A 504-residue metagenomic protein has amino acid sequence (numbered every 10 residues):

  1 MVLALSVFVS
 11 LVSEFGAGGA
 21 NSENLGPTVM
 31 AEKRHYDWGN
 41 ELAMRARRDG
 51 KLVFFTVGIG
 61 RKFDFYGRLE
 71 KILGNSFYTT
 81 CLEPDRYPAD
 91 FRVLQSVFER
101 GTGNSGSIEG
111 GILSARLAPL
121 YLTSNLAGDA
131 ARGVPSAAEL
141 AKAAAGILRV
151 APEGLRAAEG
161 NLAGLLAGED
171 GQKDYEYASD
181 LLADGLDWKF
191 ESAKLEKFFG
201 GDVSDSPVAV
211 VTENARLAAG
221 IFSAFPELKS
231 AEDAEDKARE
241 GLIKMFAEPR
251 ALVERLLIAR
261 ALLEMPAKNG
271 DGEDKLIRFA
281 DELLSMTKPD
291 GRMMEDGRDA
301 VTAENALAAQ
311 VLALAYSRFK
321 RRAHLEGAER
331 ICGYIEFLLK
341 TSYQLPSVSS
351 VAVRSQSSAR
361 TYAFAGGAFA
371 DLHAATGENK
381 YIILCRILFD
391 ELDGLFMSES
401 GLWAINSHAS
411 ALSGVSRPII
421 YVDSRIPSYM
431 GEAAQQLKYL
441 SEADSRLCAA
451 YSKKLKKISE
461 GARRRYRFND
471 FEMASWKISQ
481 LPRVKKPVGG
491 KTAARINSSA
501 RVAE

Functional and structural regions predicted by a protein language model:
V2-S10: Bacterial N-terminal signal peptides
G16, A20-M30, Y36-D37, T56-G58 (+3 more regions): Glycan-recognition and catalytic cores of secretory/periplasmic carbohydrate-active enzymes
H35-K51: A short beta-strand-turn-helix
A43-M44, Q95, R239: Short hydrophobic/charged patches on amphipathic alpha-helices used for structural packing and interfaces
R47-K51, D64-L82: Conserved helix-turn-beta segment immediately C-terminal to the redox Cys motif in thioredoxin-like folds
Y78-R100: Extended, Lys/Arg-enriched charged tracts that mediate electrostatic binding to polyanionic substrates
